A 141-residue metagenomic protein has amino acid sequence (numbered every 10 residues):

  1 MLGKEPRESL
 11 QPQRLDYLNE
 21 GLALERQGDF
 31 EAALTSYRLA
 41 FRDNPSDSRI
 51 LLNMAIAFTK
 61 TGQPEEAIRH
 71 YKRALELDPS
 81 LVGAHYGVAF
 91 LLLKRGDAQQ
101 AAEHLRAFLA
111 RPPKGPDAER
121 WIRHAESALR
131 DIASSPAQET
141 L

Functional and structural regions predicted by a protein language model:
L39-R42, K72-E76, A110: Conserved structural position within tetratricopeptide repeats
F90-P116, R123, S127-R130: TPR/TPR-like (Sel1-like) alpha-helical repeat modules
